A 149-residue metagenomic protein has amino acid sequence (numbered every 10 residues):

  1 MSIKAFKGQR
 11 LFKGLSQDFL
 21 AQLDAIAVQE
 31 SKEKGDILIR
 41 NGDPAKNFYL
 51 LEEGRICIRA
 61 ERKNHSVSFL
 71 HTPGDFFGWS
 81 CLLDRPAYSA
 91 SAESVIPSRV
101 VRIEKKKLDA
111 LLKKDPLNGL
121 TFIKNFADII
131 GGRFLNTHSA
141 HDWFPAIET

Functional and structural regions predicted by a protein language model:
M1-T149: Cytosolic regulatory regions built on CNB/CRP/Popeye-like sensor folds
